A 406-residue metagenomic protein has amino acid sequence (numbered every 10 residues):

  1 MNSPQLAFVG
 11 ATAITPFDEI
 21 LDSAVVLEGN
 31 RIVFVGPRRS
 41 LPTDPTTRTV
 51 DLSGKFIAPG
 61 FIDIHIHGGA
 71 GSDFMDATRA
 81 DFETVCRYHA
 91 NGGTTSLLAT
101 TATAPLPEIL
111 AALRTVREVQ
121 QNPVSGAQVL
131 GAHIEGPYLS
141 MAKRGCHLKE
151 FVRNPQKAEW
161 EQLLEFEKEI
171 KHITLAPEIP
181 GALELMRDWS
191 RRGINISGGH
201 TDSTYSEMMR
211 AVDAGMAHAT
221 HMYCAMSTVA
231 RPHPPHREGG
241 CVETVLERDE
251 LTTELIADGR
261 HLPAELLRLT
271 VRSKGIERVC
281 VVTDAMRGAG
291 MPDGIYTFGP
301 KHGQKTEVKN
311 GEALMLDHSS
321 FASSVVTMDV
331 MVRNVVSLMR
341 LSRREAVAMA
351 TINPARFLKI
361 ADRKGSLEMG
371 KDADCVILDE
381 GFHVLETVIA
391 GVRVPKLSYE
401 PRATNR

Functional and structural regions predicted by a protein language model:
M1-L6, A13-A58: Histidine-rich, glycine-flanked metal-binding segment
A11, T297, R356, S366-R402 (+1 more regions): C-terminal cap of metal-dependent C-N hydrolases
G54, H89, I134, W189 (+3 more regions): Conserved, mostly hydrophobic/aromatic
K55-A111: Metal-associated gating/positioning segment near the N- to mid-region
R87-L98, M141-E167, R210-T252, P292-A322: Active-site gating loops and adjacent loop-to-helix segments of metal-dependent hydrolytic enzymes
L113-E135, A142-S203: Metal-dependent enolase-superfamily TIM-barrel catalytic cores that perform enediolate-based chemistry
L164-D293: Active-site core of metal-dependent hydrolases
R237-L255, V271-T283, G288-K371, C375-I377: His/Asp/Glu-enriched, well-ordered alpha-helical/loop segment that forms or immediately abuts the divalent-metal
